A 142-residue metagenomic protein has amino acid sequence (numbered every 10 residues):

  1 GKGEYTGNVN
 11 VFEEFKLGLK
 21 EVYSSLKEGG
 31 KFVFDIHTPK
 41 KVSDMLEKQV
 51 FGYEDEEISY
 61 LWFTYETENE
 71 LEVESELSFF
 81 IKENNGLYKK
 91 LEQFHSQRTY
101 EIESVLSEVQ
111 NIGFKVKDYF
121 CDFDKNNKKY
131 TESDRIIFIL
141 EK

Functional and structural regions predicted by a protein language model:
G1-G7: N-terminal/domain-start alpha-helical segments
G7-V11, Q93-F94: A generic structural signal for short
N10-K31: A short glycine-rich, Lys/Arg-flanked "PGG" loop and its adjoining helix->strand segment in the class I
G29, V33-L106: SAM-dependent methyltransferase
S96-K142: C-terminal lobe and adjacent flexible extensions of AdoMet/dcAdoMet transferase-like proteins
